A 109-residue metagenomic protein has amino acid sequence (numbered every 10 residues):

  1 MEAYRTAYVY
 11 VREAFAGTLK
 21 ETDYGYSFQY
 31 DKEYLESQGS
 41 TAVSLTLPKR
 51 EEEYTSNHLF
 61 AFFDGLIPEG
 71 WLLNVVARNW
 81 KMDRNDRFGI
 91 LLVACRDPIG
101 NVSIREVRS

Functional and structural regions predicted by a protein language model:
M1-S109: Phosphate/dinucleotide-binding and metal-coordinating scaffold of catalytic cores in nucleotide-dependent enzymes
